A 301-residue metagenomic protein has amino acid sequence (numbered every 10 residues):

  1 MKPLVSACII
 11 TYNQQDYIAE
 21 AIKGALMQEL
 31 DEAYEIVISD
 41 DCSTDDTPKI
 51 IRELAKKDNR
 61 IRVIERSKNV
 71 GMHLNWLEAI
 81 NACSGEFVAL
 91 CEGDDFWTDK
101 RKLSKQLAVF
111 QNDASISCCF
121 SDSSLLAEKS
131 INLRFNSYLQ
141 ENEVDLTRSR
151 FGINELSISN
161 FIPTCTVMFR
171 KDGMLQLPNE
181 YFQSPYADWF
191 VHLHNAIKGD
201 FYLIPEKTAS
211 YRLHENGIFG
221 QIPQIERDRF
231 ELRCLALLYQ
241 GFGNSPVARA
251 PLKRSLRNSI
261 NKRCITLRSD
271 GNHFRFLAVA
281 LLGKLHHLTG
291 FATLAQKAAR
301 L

Functional and structural regions predicted by a protein language model:
P3-S6, E35, F190: Cell-envelope/extracellular polymer assembly enzymes that use nucleotide-activated donors
N13, A25, D41-C42, V70: Conserved short acidic donor-positioning loop in nucleotide-sugar-dependent glycosyltransferases
K23-A33: Short, acidic, metal-binding catalytic loop of nucleotide-sugar glycosyltransferases
D40-K49, K68, E92: A conserved acidic beta->alpha catalytic loop
R66-C83, K105: Glycine-rich, basic loop-to-helix element that forms the pyrophosphate-binding segment of sugar-nucleotide handling
N81, S121, L139-R227, E231: Conserved nucleotide-sugar donor-binding catalytic segment
V88: Short aromatic/hydrophobic "clamp" motif used to bind/position activated sugar donors
R101-R134: Conserved donor NDP-sugar-binding/catalytic core segment of glycosyltransferases
